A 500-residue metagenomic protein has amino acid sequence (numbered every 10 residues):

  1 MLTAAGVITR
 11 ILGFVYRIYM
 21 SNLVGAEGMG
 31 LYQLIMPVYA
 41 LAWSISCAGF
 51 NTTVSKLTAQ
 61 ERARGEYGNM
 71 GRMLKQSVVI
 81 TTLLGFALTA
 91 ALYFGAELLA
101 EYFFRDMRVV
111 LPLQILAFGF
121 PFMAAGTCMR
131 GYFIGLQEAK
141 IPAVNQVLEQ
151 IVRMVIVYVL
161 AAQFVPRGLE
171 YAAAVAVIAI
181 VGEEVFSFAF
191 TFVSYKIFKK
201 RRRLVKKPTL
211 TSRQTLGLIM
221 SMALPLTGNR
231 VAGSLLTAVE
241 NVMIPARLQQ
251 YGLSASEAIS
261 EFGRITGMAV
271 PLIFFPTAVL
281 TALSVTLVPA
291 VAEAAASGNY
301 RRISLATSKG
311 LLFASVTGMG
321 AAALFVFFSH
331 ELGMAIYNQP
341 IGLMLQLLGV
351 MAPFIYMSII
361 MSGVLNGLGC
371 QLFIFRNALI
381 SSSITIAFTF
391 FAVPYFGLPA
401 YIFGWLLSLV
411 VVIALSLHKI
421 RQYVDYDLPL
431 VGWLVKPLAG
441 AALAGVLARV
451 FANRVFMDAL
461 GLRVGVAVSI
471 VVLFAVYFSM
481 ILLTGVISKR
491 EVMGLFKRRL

Functional and structural regions predicted by a protein language model:
M1-G13, I180-E183, S187-T191, Y195 (+1 more regions): Transmembrane helical elements of multi-pass membrane transporters/channels
M1-S55, T82, F86-T89, Y93 (+2 more regions): Signature of the first transmembrane helix
A48-A63, I273-N299, T307: Helix-loop junctions and terminal segments of transmembrane helices in multi-pass membrane transport/translocation
K75-Y102, S304-F354, I386-A387: Alpha-helical transmembrane segments of multi-pass membrane transport and lipid-handling proteins
F122-N145, V350-I380, F391, Y395: Membrane-interface junctions at transmembrane-helix termini in multi-pass inner-membrane proteins
K140, I151-A189, S194, L372 (+5 more regions): Membrane-interface helix-loop junctions in multi-pass transport and translocation proteins
L169-V177, F192-V231, Q422-K436, G494: Interhelical loop/hinge segments that connect adjacent transmembrane helices in multipass membrane
V450-L500: Membrane-proximal transmembrane or re-entrant/amphipathic helices at the cytosolic face
